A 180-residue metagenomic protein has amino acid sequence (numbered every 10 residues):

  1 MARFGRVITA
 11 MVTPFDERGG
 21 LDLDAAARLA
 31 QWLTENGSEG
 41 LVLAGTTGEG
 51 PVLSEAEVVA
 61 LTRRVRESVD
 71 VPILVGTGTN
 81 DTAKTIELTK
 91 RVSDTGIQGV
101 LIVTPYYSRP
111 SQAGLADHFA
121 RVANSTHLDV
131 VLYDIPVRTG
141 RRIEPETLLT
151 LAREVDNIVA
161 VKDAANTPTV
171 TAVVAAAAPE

Functional and structural regions predicted by a protein language model:
M1-R142, T150, I158: Active-site beta->alpha loop and helix N-cap motifs at the rims of alpha/beta catalytic domains
N124-S125, P136-E180: Catalytic alpha/beta core domains of metabolic enzymes, predominantly
